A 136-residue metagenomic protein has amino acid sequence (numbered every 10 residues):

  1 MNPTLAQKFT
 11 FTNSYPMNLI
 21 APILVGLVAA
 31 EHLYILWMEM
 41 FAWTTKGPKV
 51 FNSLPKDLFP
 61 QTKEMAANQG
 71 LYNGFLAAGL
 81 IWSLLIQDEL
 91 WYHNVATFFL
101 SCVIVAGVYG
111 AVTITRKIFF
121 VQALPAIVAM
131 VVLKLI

Functional and structural regions predicted by a protein language model:
N2-L19: Short, strongly hydrophobic alpha-helical membrane anchors
I20-F41: N-terminal signal-anchor transmembrane alpha helix
M40-P48, D88-E89, T115, F119 (+1 more regions): Transmembrane helix-loop junctions in multipass membrane proteins, especially transporters and channels
M40-T62: Cytosolic, membrane-interface loops and tails of multi-pass inner-membrane proteins
F59-F75: Interfacial helix-start motif at the membrane-water boundary
G70-G110: Mid-chain, well-packed structural core segment of small domains
L100-I127: Alpha-helical transmembrane segments and their immediate juxtamembrane interface regions
P125-I136: Small-residue-rich segments of transmembrane alpha-helices in multi-pass membrane proteins, especially helix faces
